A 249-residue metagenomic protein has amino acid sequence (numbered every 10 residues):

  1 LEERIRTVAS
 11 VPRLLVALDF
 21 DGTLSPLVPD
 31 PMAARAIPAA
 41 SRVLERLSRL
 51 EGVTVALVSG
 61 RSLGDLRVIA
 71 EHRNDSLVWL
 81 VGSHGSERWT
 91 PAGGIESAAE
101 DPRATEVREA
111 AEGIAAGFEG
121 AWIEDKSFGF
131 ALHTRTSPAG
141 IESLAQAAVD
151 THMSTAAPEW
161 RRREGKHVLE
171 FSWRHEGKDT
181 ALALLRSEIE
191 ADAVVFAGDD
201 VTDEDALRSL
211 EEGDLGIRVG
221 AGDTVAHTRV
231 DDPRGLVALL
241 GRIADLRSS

Functional and structural regions predicted by a protein language model:
L1-F20, L24-V28, S248-S249: Non-catalytic pre-domain segments flanking phosphatase-related domains
V11, G94, D179-S249: Mg2+-dependent phosphoryl-transfer enzymes with acidic/Ser/Thr/Gly-rich catalytic loops
L14-V16, V78, V194: The start of beta-strands in P-loop NTPase/AAA+ ATPase cores
M32, F171-T180: Conserved beta-strand/loop elements of the cytosolic catalytic core of P-type E1-E2 ATPases, chiefly in the P-domain
R35-K126: Active-site phosphate-binding/coordination module
V107-A111, L144-S154: Short amphipathic alpha-helices in soluble, non-transmembrane regions that often serve as interface/regulatory elements
A121-S137, W160-S172: Charged, glycine-interspersed solvent-exposed loop segments at helix/strand-loop junctions that cap or gate access
